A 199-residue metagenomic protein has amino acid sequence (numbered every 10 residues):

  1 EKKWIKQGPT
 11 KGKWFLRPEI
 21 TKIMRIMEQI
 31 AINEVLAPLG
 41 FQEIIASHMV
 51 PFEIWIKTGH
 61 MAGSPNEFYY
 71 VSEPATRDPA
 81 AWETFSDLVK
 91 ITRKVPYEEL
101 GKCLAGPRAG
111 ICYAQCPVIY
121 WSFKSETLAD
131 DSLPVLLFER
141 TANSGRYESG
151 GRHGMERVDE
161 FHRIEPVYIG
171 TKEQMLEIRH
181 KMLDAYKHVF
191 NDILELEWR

Functional and structural regions predicted by a protein language model:
E1-R199: TRNA-recognition modules of translation machinery and tRNA-sensing kinases, especially anticodon-binding
